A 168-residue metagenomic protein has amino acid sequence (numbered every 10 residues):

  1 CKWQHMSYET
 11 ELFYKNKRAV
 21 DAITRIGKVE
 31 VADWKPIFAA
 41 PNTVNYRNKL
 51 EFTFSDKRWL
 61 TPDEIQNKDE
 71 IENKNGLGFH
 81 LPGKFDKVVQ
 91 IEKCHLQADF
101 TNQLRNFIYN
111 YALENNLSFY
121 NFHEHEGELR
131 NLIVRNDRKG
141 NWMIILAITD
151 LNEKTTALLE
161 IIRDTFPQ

Functional and structural regions predicted by a protein language model:
K2-Q168: Accessory RNA-recognition modules of RNA-modification enzymes
